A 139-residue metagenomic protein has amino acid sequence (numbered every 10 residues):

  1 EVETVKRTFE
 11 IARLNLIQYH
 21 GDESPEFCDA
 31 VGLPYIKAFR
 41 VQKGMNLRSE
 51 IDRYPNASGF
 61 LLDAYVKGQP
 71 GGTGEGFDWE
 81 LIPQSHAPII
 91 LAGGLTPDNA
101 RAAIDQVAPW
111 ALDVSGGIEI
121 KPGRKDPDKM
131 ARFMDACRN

Functional and structural regions predicted by a protein language model:
E1-L16: Active-site beta->alpha loop and helix N-cap motifs at the rims of alpha/beta catalytic domains
I11, D22-N139: Short loop-to-alpha-helix "cap/lid" segments that border enzyme active sites across diverse enzyme classes
